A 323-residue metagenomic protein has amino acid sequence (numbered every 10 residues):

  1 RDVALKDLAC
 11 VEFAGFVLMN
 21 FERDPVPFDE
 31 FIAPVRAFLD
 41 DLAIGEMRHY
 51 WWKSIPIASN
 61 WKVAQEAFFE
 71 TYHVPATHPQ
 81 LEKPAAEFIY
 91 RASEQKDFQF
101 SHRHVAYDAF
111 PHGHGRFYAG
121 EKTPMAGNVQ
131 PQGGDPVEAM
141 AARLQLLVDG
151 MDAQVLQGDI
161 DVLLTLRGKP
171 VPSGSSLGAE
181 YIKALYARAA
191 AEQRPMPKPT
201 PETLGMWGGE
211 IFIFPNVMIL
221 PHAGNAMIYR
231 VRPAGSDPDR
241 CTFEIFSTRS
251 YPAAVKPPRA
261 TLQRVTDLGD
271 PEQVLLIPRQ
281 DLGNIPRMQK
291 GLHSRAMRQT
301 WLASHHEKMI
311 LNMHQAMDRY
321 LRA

Functional and structural regions predicted by a protein language model:
R1-D2, E12: Hydrophobic, small-residue-rich alpha-helical packing segments that form membrane-like cores
L5: Flanking scaffold residues of small Cys/His-coordinated metal-binding clusters
L8-A323: C-terminal catalytic domain of Rieske-type non-heme iron oxygenases
